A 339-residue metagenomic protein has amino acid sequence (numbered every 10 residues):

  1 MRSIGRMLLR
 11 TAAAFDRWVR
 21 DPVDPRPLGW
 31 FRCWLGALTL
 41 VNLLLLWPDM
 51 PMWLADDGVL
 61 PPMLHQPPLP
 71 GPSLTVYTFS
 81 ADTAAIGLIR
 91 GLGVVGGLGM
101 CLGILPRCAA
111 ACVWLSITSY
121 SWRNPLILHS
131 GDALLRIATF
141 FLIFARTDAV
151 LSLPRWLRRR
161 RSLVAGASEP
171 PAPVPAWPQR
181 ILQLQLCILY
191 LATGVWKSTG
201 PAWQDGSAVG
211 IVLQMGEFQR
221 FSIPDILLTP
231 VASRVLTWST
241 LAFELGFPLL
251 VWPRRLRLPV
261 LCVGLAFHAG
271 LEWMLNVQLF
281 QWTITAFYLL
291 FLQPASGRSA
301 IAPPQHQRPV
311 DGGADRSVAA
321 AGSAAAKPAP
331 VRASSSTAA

Functional and structural regions predicted by a protein language model:
M1-A339: Alpha-helical membrane-anchoring segments
